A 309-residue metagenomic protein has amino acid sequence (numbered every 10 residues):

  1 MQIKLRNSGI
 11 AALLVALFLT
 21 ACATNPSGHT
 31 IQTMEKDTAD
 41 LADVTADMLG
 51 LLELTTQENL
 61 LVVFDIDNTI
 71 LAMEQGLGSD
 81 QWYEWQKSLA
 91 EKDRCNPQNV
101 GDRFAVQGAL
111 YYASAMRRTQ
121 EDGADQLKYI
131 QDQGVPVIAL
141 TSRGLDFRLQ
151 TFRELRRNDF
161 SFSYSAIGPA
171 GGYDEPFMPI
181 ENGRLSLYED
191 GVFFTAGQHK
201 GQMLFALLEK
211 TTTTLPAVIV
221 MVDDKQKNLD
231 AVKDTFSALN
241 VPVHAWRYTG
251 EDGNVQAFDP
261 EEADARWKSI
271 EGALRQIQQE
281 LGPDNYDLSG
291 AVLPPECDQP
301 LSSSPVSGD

Functional and structural regions predicted by a protein language model:
Q2-A11: Bacterial N-terminal signal peptides that target proteins for export
V15-A16, G290: Residue-level signal for mature regions of secreted extracellular proteins and peptides
L19-A21: C-terminal motif of bacterial Sec signal peptides marking the signal peptidase cleavage site
N25-K36, Q133-V135, G144-D309: C-terminal cap/substrate-recognition subdomain and adjoining C-terminal extension of metal-dependent phosphatase-like
S27-I180, Y188, F194, E261 (+1 more regions): Alpha-helical substrate-recognition element adjacent to the catalytic core
